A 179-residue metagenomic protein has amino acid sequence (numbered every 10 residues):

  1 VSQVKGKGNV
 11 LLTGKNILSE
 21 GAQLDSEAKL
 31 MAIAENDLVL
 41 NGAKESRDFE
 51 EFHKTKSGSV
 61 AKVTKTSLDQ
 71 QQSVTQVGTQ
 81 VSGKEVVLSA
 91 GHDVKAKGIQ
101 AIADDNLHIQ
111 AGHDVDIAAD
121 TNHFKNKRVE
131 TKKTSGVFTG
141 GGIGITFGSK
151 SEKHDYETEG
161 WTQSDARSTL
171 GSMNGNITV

Functional and structural regions predicted by a protein language model:
V1-T178: Binding/recognition "hotspot" determinant
